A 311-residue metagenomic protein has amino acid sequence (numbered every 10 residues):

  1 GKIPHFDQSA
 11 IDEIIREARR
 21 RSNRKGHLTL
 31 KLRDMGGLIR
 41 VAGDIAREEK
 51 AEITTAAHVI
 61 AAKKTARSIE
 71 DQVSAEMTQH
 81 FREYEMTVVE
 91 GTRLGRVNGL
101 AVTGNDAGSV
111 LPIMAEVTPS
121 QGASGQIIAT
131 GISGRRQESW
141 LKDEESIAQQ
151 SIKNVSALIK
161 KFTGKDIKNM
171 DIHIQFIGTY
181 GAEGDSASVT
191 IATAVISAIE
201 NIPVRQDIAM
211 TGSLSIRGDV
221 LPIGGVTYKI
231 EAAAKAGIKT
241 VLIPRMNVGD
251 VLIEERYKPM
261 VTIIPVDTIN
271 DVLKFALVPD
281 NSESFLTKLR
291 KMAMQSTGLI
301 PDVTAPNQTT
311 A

Functional and structural regions predicted by a protein language model:
G1-D34, R47-A56, F162-N169, I202-D207 (+1 more regions): Conserved C-terminal "switch" segment of AAA+ ATPases
P4-D12, K25-G36, E52-A56, D106 (+5 more regions): Conserved phosphate/pyrophosphate-binding and hydrolysis machinery centered on Walker-type P-loop NTPases, extending
E13, E17, L38, A61-T65: Short acidic/histidine-centered micro-motifs embedded in hydrophobic/aromatic stretches that mark compact functional
G36-K50, S156: Short, amphipathic alpha-helical segments that act as regulatory/interfacial helices in nucleotide-processing proteins
I45, A66-I69, P279: Phosphate/oxyanion-binding loops and surfaces in catalytic or ligand/nucleic-acid-binding neighborhoods
E52-A157, K161-F162: C-terminal engagement/docking regions of AAA+ P-loop ATPases
R93, V117-A311: Peripheral, non-AAA+ core regions of ATP-driven protein-machinery
